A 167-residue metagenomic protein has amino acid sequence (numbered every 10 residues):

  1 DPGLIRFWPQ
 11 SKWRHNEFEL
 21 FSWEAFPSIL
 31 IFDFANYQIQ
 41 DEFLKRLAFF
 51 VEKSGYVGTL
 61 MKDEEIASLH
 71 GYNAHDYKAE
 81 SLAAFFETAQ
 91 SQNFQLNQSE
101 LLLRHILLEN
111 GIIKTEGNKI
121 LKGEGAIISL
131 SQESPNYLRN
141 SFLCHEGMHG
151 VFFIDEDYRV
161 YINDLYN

Functional and structural regions predicted by a protein language model:
D1-G125: A metal-dependent hydrolase signature that marks the N-terminal structural subdomain at the beginning of catalytic folds
D1-P2, H149, N167: Short intrinsically disordered, low-complexity coil segments enriched in acidic
N36, S131-S134, M148, E156: Short, flexible loop/turn elements at secondary-structure junctions
E52-Y56, G150-V151, D164-L165: Short, surface-exposed linear patches
E100-L103, A126, C144-V151: Aromatic-patch recognition
G125-C144: Short pre-active-site segment immediately N-terminal to the catalytic Zn-binding motif
G125-S129, V160-Y166: Glycine- and acidic-residue-rich phosphate-binding/metal-coordinating active-site segment common to enzymes that handle
G147-N163: Catalytic Zn2+-binding segment of zinc metalloproteases
